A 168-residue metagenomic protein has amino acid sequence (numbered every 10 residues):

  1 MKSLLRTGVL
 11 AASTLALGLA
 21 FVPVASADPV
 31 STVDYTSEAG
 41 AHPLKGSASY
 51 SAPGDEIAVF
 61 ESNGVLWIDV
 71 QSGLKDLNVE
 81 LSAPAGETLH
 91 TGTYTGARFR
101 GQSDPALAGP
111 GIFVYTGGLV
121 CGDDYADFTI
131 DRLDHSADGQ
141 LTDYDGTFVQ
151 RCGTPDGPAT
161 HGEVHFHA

Functional and structural regions predicted by a protein language model:
M1-A27: Secretory targeting and sorting signals
L5, F21, G46, V59-S62 (+1 more regions): Unusually extended, aromatic-enriched hydrophobic runs near protein termini
V9-A12, A25, P43, E87-L89 (+1 more regions): Residues in flexible loops and secondary-structure boundaries
D28-T116: An ectodomain-focused feature that recognizes extracytoplasmic/extracellular
T95-H167: Acidic, glycine-rich flexible loop segments
